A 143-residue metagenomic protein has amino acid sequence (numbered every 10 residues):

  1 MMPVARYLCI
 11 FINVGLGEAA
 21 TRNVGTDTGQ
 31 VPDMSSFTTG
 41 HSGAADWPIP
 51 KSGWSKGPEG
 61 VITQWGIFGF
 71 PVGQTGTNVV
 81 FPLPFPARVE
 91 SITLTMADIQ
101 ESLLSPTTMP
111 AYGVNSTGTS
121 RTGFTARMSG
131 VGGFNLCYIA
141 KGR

Functional and structural regions predicted by a protein language model:
M1-R143: Trimeric viral appendage architectures of receptor-binding fibers, tailspike depolymerases, and tail needles
